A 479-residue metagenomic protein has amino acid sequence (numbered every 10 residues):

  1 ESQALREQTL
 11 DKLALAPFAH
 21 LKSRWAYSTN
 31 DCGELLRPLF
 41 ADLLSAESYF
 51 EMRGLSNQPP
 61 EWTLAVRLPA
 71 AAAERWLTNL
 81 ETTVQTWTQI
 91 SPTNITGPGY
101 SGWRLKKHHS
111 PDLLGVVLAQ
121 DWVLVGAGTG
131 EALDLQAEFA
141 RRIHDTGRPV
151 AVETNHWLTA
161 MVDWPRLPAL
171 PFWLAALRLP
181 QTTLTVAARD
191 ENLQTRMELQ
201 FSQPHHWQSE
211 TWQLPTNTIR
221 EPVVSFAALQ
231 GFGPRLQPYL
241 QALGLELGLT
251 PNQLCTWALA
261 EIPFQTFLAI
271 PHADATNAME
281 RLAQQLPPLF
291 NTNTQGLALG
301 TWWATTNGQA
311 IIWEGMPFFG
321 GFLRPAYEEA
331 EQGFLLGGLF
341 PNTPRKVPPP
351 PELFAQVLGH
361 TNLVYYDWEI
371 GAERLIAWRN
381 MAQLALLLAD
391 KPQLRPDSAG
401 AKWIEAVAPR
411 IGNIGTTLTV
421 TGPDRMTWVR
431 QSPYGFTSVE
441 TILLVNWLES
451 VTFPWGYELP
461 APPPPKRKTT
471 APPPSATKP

Functional and structural regions predicted by a protein language model:
E1-H109, A151-A176, Q194-L299, W455-P479: Structural boundary/hinge residues at secondary-structure and domain interfaces
C32-L36, F40-E47, A304-G321, G400-K402: Intrinsic, low-complexity N-terminal interaction/targeting segments
A46-M52, L113-V117, A175-D190, L247-L259 (+3 more regions): Broad, structure-driven detector of short, well-ordered beta-strand segments within folded domains
S48, W62-V66, L124, L158-A160 (+11 more regions): One face of beta-strands
L68-A73, A127-A132, H272-T276, L339-N342 (+1 more regions): Helix N-cap motif at beta-to-alpha junctions
S110-R178, P317-G400, V407: A conserved glycine-rich beta-strand in the N-terminal activation segment of trypsin-fold
P222-F226, G233-P238, N277-Q285, F290-T306 (+1 more regions): Intrinsically disordered, low-complexity segments enriched in Gly and acidic/Ser/Thr residues that form flexible
E314-F322, L336-F340, H360-P479: Extended terminal
